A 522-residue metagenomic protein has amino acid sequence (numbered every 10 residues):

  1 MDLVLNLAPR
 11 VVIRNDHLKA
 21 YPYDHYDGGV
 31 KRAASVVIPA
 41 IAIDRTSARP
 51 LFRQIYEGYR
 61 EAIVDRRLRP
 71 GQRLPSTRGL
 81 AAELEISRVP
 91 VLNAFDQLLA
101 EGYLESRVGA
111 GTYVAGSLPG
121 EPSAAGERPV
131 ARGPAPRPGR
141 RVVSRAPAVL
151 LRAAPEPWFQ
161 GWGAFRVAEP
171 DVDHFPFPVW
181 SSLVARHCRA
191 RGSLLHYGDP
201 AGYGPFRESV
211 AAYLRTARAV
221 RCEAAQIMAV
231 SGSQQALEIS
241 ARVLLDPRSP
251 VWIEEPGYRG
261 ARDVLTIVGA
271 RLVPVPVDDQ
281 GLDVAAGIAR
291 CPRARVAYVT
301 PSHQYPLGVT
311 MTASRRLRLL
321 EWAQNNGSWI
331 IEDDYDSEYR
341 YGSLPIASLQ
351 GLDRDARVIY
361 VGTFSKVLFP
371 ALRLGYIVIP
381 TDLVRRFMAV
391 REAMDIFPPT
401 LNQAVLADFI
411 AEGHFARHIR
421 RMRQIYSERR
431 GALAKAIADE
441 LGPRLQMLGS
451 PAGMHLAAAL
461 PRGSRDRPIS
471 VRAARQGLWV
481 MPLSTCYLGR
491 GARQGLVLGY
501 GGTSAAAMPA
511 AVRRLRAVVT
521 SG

Functional and structural regions predicted by a protein language model:
M1-A185, M388, E392-P399, A407-I410 (+8 more regions): N-terminal basic, amphipathic alpha-helical segments
F165-R166, P274, Y298-S302, I331-E332 (+1 more regions): Short beta-strands and strand-loop turn motifs
P170, P301-Y305, K366: Short glycine-rich anion-binding loops that position phosphate/pyrophosphate groups of nucleotides and phosphorylated
V184-G327, E338-I359, Y426: Conserved core of the PLP fold type I
I253, P274, E332, L406 (+1 more regions): Hydrophobic residues in well-ordered beta-strands that form the structural core
R354-Q424: Conserved core segment of the aminotransferase class I/II
